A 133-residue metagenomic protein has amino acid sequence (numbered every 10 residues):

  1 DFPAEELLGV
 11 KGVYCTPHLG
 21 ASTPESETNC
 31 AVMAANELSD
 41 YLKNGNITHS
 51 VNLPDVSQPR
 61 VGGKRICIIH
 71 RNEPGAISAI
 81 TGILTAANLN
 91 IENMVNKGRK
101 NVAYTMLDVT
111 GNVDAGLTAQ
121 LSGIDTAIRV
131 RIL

Functional and structural regions predicted by a protein language model:
D1-R60, Y104: Rossmann-like dinucleotide-binding domain for NAD(H)/NADP(H)
T48-L133: A conserved regulatory-domain signal marking ACT and ACT-like small-molecule sensing domains and adjacent regulatory
